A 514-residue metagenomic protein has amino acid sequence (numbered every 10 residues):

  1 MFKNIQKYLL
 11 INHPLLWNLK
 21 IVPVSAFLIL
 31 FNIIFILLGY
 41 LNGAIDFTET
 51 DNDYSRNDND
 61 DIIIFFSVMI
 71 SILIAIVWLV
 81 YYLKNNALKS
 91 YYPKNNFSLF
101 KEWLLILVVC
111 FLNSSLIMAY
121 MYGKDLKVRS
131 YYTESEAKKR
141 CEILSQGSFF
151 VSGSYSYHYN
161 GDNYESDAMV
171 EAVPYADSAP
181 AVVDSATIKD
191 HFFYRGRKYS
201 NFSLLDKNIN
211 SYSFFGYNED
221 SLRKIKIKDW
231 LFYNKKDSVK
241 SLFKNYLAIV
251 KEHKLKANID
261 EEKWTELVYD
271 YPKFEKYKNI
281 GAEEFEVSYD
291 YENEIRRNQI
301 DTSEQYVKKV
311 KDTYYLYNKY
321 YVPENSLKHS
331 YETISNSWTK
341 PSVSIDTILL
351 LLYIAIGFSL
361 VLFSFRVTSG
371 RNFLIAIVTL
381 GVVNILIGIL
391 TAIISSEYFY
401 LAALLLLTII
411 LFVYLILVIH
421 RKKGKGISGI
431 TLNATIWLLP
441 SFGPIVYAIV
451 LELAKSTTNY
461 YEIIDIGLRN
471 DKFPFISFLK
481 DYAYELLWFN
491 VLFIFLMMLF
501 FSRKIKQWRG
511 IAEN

Functional and structural regions predicted by a protein language model:
M1-Y120, S330-Y398, T435, L479-N490 (+1 more regions): N-terminal first transmembrane alpha-helix
G43-F65, N85-I227, V446-T458: Juxtamembrane non-transmembrane segments of integral membrane proteins
D46-Y54, L247-I394, N459-E462, I466-I476: Membrane-proximal, non-transmembrane alpha-helical segments
M69-Y81, L116-D125, G153-E171, Y398-L407 (+2 more regions): Juxtamembrane/interfacial segments around transmembrane helices
L104-S115, Y120-G153, N298, L350-I356 (+1 more regions): Alpha-helical membrane-associated segments of multi-pass integral membrane proteins
S145-Y321, S335-T339: Extracytosolic and intramembrane catalytic regions of membrane-associated proteins in envelope/secretory systems
V343-L350, F365-F500: Alpha-helical transmembrane segments forming the membrane-embedded cores of inner-membrane proteins across
K506-N514: Short, highly charged, low-complexity non-transmembrane loops/tails of multi-pass membrane proteins
